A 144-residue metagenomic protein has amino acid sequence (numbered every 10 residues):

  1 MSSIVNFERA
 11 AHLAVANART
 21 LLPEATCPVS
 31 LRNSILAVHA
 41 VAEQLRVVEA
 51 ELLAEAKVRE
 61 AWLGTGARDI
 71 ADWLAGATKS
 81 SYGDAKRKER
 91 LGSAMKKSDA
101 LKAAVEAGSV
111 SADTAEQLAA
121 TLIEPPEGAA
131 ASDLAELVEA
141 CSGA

Functional and structural regions predicted by a protein language model:
M1-A144: Conserved C-terminal region and hinge/linker of Rieske [2Fe-2S] proteins, especially in Rieske oxygenase systems
